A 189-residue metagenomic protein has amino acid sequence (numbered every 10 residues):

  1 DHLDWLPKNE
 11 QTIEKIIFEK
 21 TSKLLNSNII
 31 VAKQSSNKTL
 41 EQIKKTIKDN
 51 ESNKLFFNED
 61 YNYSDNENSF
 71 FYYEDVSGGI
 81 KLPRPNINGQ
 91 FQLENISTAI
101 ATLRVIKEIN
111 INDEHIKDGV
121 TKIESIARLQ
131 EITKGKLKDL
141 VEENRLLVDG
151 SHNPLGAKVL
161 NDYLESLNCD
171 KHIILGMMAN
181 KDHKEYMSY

Functional and structural regions predicted by a protein language model:
D1-K81, I96, I100-E114: Acidic, Mg2+-coordinating active-site environments of NTP-dependent enzymes
D1-L3, K15, G78-Y189: Nucleotide phosphate-binding/pyrophosphate-handling subdomain across enzymes that bind or process nucleotide phosphates
